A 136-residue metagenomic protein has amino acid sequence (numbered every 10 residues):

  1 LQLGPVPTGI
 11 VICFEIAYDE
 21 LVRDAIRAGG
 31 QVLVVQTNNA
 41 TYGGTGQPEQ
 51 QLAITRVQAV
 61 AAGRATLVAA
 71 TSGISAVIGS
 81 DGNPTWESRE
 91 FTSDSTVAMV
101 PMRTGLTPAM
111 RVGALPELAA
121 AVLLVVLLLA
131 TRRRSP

Functional and structural regions predicted by a protein language model:
L1, P5-M99: CN hydrolase (nitrilase-like) catalytic-core segments centered on the catalytic cysteine and neighboring Lys/Glu
S93-P116: Short, aromatic-rich amphipathic segments at membrane interfaces that lie adjacent to a transmembrane helix or signal
R111-R134: Selective detector of the "anchor" transmembrane alpha-helix that sits immediately C-terminal
